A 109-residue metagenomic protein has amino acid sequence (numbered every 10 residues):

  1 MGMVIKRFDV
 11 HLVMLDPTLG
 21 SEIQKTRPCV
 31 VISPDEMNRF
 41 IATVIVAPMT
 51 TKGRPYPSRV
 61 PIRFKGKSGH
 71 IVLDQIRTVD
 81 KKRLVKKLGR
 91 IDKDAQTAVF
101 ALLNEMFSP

Functional and structural regions predicted by a protein language model:
M1-P109: Conserved functional hotspots at enzyme active or ligand-binding sites that engage polyanionic ligands
